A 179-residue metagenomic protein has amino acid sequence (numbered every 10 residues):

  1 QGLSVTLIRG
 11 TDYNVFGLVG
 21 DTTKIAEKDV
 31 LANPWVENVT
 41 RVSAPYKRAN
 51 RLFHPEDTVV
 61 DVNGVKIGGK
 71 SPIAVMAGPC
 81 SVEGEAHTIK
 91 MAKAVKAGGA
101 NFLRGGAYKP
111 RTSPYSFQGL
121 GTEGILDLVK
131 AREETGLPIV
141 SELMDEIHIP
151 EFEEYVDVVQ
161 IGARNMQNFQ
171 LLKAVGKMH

Functional and structural regions predicted by a protein language model:
V30, G78, V95, L103 (+1 more regions): Conserved, mostly hydrophobic/aromatic
A44-M76: N-terminal amphipathic alpha-helix/helix-capping segment at the start of soluble metabolic enzymes
P72-K90, S113-Q118, P138-L143, G162-A163: Active-site mouth loops of central-metabolism enzymes
G99, E151-Q160, G176-H179: Glycine-enriched alpha-helix->loop->beta-strand junction motifs that scaffold or abut catalytic
R104-T122: Glycine-rich, proline-tolerant flexible connector loops at the mouths of alpha/beta enzymes
A107-S113, R164-H179: Conserved anion-binding
F117-S141, A174-H179: Alpha-helix-loop-beta-strand connector modules within alpha/beta enzyme cores
L120, G136-I147, D157-Q170: Catalytic beta/alpha-barrel core
